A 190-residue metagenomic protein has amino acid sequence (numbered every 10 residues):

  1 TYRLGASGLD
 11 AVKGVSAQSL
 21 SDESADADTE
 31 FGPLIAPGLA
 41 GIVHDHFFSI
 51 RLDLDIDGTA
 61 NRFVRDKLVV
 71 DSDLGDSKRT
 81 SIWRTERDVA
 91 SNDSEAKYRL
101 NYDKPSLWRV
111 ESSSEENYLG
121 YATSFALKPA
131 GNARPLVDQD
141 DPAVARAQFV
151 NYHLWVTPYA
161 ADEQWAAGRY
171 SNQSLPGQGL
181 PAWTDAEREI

Functional and structural regions predicted by a protein language model:
T1, G5-Q18, D22-I190: Extended effector regions of multi-domain proteins
